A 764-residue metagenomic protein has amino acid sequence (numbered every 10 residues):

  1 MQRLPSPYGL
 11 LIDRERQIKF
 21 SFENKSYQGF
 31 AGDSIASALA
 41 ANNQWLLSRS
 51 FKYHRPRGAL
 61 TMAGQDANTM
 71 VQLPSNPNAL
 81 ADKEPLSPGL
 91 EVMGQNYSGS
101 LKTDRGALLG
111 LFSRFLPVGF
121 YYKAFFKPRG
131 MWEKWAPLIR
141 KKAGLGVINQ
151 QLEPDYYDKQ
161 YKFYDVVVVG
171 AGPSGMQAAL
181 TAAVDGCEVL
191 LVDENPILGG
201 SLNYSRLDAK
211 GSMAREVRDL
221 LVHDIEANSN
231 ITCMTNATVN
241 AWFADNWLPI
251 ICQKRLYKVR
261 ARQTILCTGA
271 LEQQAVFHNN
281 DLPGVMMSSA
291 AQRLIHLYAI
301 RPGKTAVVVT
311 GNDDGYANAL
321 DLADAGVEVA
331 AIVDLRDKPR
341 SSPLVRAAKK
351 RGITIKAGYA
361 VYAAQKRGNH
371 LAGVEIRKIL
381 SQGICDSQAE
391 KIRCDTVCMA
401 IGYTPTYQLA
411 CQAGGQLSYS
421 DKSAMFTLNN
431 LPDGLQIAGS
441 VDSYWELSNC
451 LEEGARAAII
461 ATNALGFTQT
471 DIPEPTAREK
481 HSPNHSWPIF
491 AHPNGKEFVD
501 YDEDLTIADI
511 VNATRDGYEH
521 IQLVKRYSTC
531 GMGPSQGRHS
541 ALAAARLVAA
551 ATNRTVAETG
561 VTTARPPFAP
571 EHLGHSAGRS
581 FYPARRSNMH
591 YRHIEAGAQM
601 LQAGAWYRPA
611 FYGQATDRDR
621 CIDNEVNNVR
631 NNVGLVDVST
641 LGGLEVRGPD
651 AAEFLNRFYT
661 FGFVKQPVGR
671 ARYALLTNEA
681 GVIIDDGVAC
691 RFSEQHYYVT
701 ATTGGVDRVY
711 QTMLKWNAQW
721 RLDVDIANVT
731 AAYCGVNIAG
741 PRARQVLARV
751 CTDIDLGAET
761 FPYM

Functional and structural regions predicted by a protein language model:
Q2-Y582, R586, A680, A732: Residues forming the flavin
V184, H492, D502-E503, Y527 (+3 more regions): Glycine/proline-enriched, intrinsically flexible loops and inter-domain linkers
